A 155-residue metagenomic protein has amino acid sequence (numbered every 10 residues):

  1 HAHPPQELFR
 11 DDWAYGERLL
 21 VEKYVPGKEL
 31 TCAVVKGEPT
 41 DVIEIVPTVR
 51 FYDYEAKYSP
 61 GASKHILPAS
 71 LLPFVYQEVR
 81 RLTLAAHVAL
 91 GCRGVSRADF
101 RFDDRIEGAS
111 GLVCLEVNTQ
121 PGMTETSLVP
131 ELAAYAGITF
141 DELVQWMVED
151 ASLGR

Functional and structural regions predicted by a protein language model:
H1-H3, G137: Conserved aromatic
H3-R81, E107-V113: Phosphate-binding site of ATP-dependent enzymes
L72-R155: ATP-dependent carboxylate activation and anion-phosphoryl transfer catalytic cores that bind Mg-ATP to form
